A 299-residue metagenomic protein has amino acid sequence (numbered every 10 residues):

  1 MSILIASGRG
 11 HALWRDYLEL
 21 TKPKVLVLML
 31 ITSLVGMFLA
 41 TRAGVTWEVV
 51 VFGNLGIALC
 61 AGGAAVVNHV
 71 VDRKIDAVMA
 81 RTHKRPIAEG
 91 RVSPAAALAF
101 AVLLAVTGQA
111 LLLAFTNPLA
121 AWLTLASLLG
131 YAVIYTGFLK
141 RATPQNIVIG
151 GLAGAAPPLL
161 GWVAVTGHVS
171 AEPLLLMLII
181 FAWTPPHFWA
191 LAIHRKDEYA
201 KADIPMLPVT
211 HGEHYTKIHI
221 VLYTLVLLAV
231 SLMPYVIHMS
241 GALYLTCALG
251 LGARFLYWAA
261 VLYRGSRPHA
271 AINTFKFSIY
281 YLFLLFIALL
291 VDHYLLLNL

Functional and structural regions predicted by a protein language model:
S2-A12, V71-V92, W189-T216: Cytosolic, membrane-interface loops and tails of multi-pass inner-membrane proteins
I31-L34, P86, L104, I149-V165 (+2 more regions): Small-residue-rich segments of transmembrane alpha-helices in multi-pass membrane proteins, especially helix faces
I31-R73, R81, Q109, W122-V133 (+1 more regions): Membrane-embedded alpha-helical segments that form the functional core of polytopic membrane enzymes, especially those
L59-V66, L129-T136, L178-K196, L228 (+1 more regions): Transmembrane alpha-helical segments that form the membrane-embedded catalytic/substrate-channel core of multi-pass
R73, R81-W122, E213-V236: Multi-pass membrane catalytic core of lipid/isoprenoid biosynthesis enzymes
S93, L256-L284: Interfacial loop-to-transmembrane junctions
P94-V165: Intramembrane alpha-helical segments
I287-L299: Juxtamembrane boundary at the C-terminal end of a transmembrane helix
